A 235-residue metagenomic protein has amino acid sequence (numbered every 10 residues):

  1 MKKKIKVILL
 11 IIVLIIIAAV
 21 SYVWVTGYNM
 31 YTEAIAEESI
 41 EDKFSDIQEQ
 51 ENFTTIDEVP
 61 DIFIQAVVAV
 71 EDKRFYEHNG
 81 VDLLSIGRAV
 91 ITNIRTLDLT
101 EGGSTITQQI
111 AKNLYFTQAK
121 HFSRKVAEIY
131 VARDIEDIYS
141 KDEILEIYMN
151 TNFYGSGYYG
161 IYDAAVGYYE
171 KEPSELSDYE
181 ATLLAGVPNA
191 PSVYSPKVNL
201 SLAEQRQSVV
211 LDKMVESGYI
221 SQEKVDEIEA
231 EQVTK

Functional and structural regions predicted by a protein language model:
M1-K235: Juxtamembrane regions of bacterial inner-membrane/periplasmic proteins, predominantly the peptidoglycan biogenesis
